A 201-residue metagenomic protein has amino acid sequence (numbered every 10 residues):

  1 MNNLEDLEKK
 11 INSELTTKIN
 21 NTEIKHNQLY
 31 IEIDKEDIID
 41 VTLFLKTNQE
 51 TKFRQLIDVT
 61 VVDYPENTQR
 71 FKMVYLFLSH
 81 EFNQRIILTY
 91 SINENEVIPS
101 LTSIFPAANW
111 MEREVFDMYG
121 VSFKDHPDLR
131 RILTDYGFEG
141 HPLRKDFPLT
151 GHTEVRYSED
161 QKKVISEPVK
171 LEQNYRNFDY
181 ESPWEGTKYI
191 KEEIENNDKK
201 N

Functional and structural regions predicted by a protein language model:
M1-N201: Terminal low-complexity/charged segments
